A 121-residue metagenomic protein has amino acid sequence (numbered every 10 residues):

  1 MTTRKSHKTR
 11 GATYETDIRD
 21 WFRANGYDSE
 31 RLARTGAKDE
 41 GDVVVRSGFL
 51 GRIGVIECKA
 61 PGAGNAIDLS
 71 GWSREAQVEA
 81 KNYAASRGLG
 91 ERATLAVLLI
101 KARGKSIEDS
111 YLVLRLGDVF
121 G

Functional and structural regions predicted by a protein language model:
M1-G121: Catalytic phosphate/metal-binding cores of nucleic-acid and nucleotide-processing enzymes, i.e., regions that mediate
